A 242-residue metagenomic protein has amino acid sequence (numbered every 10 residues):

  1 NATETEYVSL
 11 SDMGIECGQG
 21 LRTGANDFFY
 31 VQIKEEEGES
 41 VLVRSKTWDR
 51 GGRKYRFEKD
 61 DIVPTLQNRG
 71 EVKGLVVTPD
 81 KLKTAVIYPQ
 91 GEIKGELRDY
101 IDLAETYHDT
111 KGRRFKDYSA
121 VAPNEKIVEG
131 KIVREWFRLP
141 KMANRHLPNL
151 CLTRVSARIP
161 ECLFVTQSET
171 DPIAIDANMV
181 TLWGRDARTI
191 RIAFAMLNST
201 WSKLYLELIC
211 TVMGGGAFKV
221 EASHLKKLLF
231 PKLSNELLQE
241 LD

Functional and structural regions predicted by a protein language model:
A2-E240: Polybasic, glycine- and aromatic-enriched phosphate-binding surface used to engage nucleic acids
